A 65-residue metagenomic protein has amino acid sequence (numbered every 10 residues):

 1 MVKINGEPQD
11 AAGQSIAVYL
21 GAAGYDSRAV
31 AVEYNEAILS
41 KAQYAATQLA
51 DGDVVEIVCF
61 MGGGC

Functional and structural regions predicted by a protein language model:
M1-C65: Ubiquitin-like/PB1-type beta-grasp interaction modules and other compact soluble beta-rich domains
